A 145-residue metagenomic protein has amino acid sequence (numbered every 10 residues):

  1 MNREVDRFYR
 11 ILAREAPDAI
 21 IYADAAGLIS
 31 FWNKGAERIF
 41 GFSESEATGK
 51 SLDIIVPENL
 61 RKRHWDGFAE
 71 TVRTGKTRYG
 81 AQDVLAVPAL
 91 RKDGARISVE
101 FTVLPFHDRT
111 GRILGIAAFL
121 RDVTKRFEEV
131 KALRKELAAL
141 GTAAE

Functional and structural regions predicted by a protein language model:
R3-R7, F127-A144: Sensory-domain boundary/capping and coupling elements
I20, I29-S30: Conserved hydrophobic beta-strand signature of PAS-family and PAS-like sensory domains
A26-L28, R38: PAS/PAS-like sensory domains across diverse signaling proteins
K34-A47, R109-T110: PAS/PAS-like sensory domain cap-loop motif
E44, V56-V99, H107: PAS/LOV-family and closely related PAS-like sensory domains
F101-V103, L120: Sensory-domain boundary capping and coupling elements
H107-T110, F127-E128: Charged alpha-helical signal-transmission linkers that cap and connect PAS-family sensory domains
R112-D122: PAS-family sensory domains
